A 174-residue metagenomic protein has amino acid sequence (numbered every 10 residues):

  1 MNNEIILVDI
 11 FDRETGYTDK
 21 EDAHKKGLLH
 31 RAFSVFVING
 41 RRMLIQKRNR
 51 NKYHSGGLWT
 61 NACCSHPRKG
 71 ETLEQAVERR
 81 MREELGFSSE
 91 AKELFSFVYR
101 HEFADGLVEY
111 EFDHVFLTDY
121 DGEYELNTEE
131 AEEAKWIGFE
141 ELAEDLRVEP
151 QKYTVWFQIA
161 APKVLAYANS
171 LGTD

Functional and structural regions predicted by a protein language model:
M1-S34: Acidic, metal-coordinating catalytic segment for phosphate/diphosphate chemistry, firing primarily on the Nudix
N3, R31-F33, R41, H114 (+1 more regions): Change "...and in nucleic-acid phosphodiester-cleaving endonucleases..." to "...and in nucleic-acid processing enzymes
D19-E21, G57, K69, V98-R100 (+1 more regions): Nudix hydrolase/Nudix homology domain
D22-F33, I38-R79, E83: Conserved Nudix-box catalytic region and its N-terminal flanking loop in Nudix hydrolases and closely related
V35, C63, E93, H114-F116: A structural signal for short, well-ordered beta-strand segments
F87-F97: A short coil-to-beta-strand element that immediately follows conserved catalytic motifs
